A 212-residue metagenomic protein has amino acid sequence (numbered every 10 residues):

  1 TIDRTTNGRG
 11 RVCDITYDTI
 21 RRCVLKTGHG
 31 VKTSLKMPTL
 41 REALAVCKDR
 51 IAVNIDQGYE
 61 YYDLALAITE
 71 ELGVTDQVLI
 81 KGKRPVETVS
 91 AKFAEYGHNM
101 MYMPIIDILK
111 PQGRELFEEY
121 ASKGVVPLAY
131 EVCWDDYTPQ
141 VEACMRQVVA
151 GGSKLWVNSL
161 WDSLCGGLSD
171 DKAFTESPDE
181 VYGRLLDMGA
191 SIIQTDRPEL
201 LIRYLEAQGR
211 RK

Functional and structural regions predicted by a protein language model:
T1-L109, V132-D135, V149-G151: Metal-dependent phosphodiesterase/phospholipase catalytic core, i.e., the His/Asp/Glu-rich active-site region
G30-K32, P111-K212: C-terminal active-site rim and adjoining tail of enzyme catalytic domains
